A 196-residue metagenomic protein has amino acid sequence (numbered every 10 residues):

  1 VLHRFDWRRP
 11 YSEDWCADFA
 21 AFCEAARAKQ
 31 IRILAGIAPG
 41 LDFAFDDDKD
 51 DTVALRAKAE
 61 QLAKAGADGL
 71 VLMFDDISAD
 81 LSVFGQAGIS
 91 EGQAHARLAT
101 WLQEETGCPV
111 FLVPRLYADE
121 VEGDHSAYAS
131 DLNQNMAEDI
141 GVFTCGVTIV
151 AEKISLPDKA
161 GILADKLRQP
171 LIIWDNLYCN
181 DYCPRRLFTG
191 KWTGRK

Functional and structural regions predicted by a protein language model:
V1-D51, L55-K58, K64-D68: Feature activates predominantly on carbohydrate-active enzymes
V1-H3, S78-V83: Short acidic/His/Gly/Ser-rich catalytic and metal-binding motifs that mark active-site loops of diverse hydrolases
G40-L41, D76-I77, Y117: Conserved beta-strand edge residues that scaffold enzyme active sites
D68, D80, G85-K196: Catalytic-core regions of glycoside hydrolase
V71-M73: Conserved beta-strand positions in the central sheet of alpha/beta enzyme cores
